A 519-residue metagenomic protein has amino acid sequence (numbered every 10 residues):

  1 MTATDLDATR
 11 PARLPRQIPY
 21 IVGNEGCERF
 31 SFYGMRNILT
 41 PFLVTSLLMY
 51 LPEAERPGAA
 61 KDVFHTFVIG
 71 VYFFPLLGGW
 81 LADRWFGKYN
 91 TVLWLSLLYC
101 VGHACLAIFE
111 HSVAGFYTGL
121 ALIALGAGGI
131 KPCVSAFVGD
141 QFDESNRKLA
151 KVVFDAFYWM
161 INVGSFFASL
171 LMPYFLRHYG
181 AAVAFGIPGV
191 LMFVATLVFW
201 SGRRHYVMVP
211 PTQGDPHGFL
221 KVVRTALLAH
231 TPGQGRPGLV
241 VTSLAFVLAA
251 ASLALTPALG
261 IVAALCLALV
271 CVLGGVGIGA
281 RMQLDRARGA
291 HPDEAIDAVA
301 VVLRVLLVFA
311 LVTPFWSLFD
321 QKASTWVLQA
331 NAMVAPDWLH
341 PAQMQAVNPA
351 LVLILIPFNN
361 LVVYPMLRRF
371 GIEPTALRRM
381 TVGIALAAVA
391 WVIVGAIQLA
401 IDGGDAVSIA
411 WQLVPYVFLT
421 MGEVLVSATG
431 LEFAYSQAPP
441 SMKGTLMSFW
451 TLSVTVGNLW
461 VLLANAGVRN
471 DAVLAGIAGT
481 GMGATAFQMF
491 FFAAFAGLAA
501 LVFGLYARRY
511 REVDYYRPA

Functional and structural regions predicted by a protein language model:
M1-Y20, E144-S145, K151, P173-Q343 (+6 more regions): Intracellular loop-helix junctions on the cytosolic face of multi-pass helical membrane proteins
R36-N37, F42, L76-W80, N162-H178 (+2 more regions): A gly/Pro-rich, aromatic-decorated transmembrane alpha-helix motif that marks the paired, flexible gating helices
N37-K61, S324-P341: Short amphipathic helix-loop junctions that connect adjacent transmembrane helices in Major Facilitator Superfamily/SLC
K61-D83, V163-A168, A346-V363, V456-L459: Central cavity-lining transmembrane alpha-helices of secondary-active solute carriers, predominantly the Major
F74-I108: Conserved MFS/SLC helix-loop-helix module at the cytosolic interface between two early adjacent transmembrane helices
T91-V92, F154, M380: Primarily marks hydrophobic transmembrane alpha-helices of the MFS/SLC 12-helix fold
L95-F116, M380-G404: C-terminal ends and interior cores of transmembrane alpha-helices in multi-pass membrane transporters/permeases
G129-S145, A323, D402, Y416 (+1 more regions): Intracellular juxtamembrane helix-capping segments at the cytosolic ends of symmetry-related transmembrane helices
